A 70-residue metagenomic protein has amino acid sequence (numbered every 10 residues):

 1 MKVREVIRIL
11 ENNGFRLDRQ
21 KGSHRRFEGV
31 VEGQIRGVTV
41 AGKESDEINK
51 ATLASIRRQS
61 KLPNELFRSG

Functional and structural regions predicted by a protein language model:
M1-K21, E32: N-terminal first-folded block
R4, G29-Q34, N64-G70: Ribonuclease/tRNase effector modules and their secretory precursors
R19-L53: A short, structured beta-strand/loop element
K43-G70: C-terminal structural segments of small proteins and small subunits
